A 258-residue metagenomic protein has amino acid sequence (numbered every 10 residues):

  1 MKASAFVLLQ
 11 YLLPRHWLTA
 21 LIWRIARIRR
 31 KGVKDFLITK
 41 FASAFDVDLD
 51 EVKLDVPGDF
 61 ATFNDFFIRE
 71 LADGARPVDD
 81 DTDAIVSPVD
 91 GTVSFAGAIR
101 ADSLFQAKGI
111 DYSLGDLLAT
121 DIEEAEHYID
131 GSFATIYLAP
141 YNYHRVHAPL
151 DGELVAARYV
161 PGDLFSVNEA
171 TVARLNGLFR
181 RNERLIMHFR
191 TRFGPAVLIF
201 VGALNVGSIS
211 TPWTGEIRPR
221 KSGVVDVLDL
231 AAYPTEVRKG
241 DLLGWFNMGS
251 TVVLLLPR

Functional and structural regions predicted by a protein language model:
M1-R258: Contiguous, well-folded functional domains in the mature portion of proteins
